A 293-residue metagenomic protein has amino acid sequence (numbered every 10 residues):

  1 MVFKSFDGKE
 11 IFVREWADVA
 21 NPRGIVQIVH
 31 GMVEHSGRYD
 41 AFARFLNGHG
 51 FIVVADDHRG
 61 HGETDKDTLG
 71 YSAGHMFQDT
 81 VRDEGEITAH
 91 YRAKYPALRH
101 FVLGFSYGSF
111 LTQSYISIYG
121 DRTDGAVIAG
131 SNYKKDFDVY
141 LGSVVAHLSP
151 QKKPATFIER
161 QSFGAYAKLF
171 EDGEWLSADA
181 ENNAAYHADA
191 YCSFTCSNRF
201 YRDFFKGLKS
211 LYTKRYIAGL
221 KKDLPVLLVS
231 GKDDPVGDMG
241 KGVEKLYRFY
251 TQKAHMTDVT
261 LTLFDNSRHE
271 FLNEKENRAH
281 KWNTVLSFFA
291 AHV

Functional and structural regions predicted by a protein language model:
M1-A20: N-terminal cap/lid segment of alpha/beta-hydrolase-fold proteins
H30-E34, S106, K232-D233: Active-site glycine-rich loops that stabilize anionic/oxyanionic intermediates across multiple enzyme folds
R38-T68: Conserved alpha/beta-hydrolase
A73-R92: Alpha/beta-hydrolase active-site loop
Y95-S106: Alpha/beta-hydrolase fold nucleophile elbow
T112-S193: Alpha/beta-hydrolase-fold enzymes
L228-S230: Short beta-strand/loop motif that positions the catalytic acidic residue of the alpha/beta-hydrolase fold
K253-V293: Catalytic active-site module of serine/aspartate enzymes centered on a nucleophile-bearing elbow/loop
